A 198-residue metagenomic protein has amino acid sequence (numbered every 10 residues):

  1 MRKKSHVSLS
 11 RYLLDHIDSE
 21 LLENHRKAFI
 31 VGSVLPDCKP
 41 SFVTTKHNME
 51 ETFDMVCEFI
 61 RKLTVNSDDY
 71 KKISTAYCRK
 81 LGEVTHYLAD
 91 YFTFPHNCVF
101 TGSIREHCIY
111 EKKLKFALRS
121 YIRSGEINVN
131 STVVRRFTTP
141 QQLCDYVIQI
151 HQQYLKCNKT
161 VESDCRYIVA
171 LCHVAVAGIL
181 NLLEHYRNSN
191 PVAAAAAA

Functional and structural regions predicted by a protein language model:
M1-E83, L88-A198: N-terminal leader/auxiliary helical segments
